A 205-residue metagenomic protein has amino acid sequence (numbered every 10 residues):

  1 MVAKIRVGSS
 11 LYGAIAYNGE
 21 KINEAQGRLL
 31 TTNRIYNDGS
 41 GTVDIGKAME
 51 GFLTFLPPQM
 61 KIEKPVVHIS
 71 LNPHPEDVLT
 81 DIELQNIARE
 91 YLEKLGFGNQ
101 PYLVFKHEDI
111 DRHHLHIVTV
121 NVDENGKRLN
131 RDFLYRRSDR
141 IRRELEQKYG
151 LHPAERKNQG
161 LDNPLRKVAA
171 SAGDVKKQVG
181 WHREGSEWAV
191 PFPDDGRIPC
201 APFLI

Functional and structural regions predicted by a protein language model:
M1-R197, P202-I205: N-terminal nicking endonuclease/strand-transfer module with a His-rich metal-binding environment and a catalytic Tyr
